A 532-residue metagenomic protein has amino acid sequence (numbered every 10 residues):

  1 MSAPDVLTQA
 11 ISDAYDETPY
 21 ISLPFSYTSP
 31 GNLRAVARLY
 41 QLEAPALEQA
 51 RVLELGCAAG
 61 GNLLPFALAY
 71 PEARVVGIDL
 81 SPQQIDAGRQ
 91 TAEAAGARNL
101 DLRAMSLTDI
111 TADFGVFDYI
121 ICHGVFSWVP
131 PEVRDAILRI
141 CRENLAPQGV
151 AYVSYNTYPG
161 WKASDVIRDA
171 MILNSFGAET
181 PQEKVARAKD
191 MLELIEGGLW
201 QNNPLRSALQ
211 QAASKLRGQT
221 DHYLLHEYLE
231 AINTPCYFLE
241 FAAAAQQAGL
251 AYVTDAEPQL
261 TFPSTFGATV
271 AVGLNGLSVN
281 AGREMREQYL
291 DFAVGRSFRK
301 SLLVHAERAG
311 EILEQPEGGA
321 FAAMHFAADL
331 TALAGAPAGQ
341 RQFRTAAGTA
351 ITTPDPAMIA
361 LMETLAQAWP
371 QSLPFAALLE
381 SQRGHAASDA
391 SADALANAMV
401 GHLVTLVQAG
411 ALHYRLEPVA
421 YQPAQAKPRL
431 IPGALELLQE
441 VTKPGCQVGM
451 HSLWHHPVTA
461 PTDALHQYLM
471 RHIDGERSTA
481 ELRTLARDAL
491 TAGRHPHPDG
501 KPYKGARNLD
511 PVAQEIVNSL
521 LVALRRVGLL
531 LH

Functional and structural regions predicted by a protein language model:
E17, I21-A50, P65: Conserved alpha-helix/loop element of class I SAM-dependent methyltransferases that forms part of the SAM/SAH-binding
A59-E72: Conserved SAM-binding loop of SAM-dependent methyltransferases across substrates and taxa, primarily the Class I
S81-P82: Conserved SAM/SAH-binding beta-strand->alpha-helix loop
G96-L107: Conserved SAM-binding strand-loop segment of SAM-dependent methyltransferases
T111-I120: A short acidic, Gly/Pro-enriched loop at the edge of an enzyme's catalytic core that lines a small-molecule cofactor
D135-P147: A short glycine-rich, Lys/Arg-flanked "PGG" loop and its adjoining helix->strand segment in the class I
Y152-Q201: Conserved class I S-adenosyl-L-methionine
P263-R308, R344-H532: Long, charge-rich, low-complexity alpha-helical segments
